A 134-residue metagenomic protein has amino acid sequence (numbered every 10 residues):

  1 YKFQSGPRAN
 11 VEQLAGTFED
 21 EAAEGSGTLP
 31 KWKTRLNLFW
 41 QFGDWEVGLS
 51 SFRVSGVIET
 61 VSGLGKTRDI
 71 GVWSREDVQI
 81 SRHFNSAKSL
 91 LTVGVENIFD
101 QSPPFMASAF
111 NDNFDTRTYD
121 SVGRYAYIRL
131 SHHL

Functional and structural regions predicted by a protein language model:
Y1-H83, F99: C-terminal beta-barrel architecture of Gram-negative outer-membrane proteins
S51-E59, R82-L134: C-terminal beta-signal and adjacent terminal beta-strands/loops of Gram-negative outer-membrane beta-barrel proteins
